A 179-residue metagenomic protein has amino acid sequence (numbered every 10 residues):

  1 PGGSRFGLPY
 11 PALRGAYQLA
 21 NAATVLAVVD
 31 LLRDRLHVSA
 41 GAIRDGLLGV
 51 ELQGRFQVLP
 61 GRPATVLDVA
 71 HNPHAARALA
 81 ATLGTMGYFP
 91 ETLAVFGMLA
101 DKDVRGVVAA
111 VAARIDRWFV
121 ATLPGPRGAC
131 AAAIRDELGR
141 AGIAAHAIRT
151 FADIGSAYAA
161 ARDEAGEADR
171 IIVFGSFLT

Functional and structural regions predicted by a protein language model:
G2-R117: Nucleotide phosphate-binding/pyrophosphate-handling subdomain across enzymes that bind or process nucleotide phosphates
A64-L67, R105-R170: C-terminal helical cap/extension that packs against the catalytic core of soluble nucleotide-cofactor enzymes
L99-K102, P126, T179: Conserved nucleotide-binding/hydrolysis micro-motifs of P-loop NTPases
V173: PRPP/pyrophosphate-binding module of the type I phosphoribosyltransferase fold
S176: Active-site-proximal loop/hinge segments that shape catalytic or ion-binding/gating pockets
